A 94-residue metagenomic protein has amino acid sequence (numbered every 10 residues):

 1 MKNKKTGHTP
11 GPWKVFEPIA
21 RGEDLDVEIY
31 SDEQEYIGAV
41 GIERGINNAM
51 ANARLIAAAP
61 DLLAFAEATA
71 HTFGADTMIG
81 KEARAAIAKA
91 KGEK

Functional and structural regions predicted by a protein language model:
M1-K2, A85: N-terminal leader/targeting segments
K2-I29: Short N-terminal "domain-start" leader segments that mark the transition from disordered tails or signal peptides into
P10-E17, I56-A85: Amphipathic alpha-helical oligomerization segments
I19-A64: A short, structured beta-strand/loop element
A85-A90, K94: A composition-driven surface/loop motif
